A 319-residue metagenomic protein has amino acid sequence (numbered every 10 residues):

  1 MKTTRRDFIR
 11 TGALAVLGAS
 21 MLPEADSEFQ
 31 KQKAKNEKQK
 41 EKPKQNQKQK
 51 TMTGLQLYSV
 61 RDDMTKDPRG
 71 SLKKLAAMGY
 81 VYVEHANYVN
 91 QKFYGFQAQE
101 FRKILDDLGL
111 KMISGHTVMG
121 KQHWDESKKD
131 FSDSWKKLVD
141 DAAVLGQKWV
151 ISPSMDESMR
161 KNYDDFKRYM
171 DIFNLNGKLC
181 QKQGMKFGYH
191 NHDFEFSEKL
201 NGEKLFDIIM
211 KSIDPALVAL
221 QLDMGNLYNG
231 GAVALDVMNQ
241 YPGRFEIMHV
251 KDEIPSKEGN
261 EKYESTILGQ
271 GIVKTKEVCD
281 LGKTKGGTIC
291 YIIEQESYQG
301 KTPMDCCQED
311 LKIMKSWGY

Functional and structural regions predicted by a protein language model:
M1-V16: N-terminal secretory signal peptides and thylakoid transit peptides that target proteins across membranes
G12-L14, G18-S20, P43, W124-A219 (+1 more regions): Active-site acidic/histidine proton-transfer and metal-coordination neighborhood in alpha/beta enzyme cores
E24-K66, G70: C-terminal segment of N-terminal export signals and the immediately downstream linker at the start of the mature
N46-K48, L72-A77, Y94-I113, K136-G146 (+4 more regions): Acidic (Asp/Glu)-rich catalytic clusters
L55, L75, L105, A142 (+4 more regions): Conserved, mostly hydrophobic/aromatic
V60-K66, A86-Q97, G120-S132, E157-K161 (+5 more regions): Acidic-and-aromatic substrate-binding clefts and catalytic sites of carbohydrate-active enzymes
Y82-V83, C180-I272: Acidic/histidine-rich catalytic cores of soluble enzymes
